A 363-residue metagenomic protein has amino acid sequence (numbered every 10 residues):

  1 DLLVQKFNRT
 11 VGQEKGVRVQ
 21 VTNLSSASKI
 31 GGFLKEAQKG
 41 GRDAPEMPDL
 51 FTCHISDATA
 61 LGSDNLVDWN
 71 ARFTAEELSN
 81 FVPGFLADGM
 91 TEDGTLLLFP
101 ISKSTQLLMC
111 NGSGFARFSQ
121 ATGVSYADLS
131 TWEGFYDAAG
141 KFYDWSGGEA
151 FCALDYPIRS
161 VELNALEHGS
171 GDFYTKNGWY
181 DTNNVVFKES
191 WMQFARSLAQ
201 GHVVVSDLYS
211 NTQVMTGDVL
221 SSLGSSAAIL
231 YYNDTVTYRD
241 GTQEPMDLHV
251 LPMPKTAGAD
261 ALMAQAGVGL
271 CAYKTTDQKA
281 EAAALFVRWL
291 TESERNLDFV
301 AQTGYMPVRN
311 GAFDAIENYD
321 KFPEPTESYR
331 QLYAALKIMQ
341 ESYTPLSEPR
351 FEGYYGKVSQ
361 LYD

Functional and structural regions predicted by a protein language model:
D1-A58: Conserved N-terminal structural module of periplasmic/extracytoplasmic solute-binding proteins
L3, E189-Q193, Q278-L290, K357: Short amphipathic alpha-helical coupling segments at ligand-binding clamshell hinges and other catalytic/signaling
T52-L107, Y136, P245-P254: Hinge/lid segment of periplasmic solute-binding proteins
N70-F81, V124-D128, C152, G171-E189 (+4 more regions): Short, solvent-exposed loop/beta-turn-alpha elements that line the ligand-binding surface or hinge of extracytoplasmic
T95-I101, Q106, E133-Y180, V219-S221: Extracytoplasmic/periplasmic solute-binding protein
Y136-G140, K176-L208, L248, M253: Glycine-centered hinge/linker elements that transmit conformational signals in sensory and ligand-binding systems
A199-H202, R239-G311: Extracytoplasmic/periplasmic substrate-recognition and gating elements
A264, T326-D363: C-terminal capping/gating helix-and-loop segments adjacent to ligand/active sites or protein-protein/ligand interfaces
